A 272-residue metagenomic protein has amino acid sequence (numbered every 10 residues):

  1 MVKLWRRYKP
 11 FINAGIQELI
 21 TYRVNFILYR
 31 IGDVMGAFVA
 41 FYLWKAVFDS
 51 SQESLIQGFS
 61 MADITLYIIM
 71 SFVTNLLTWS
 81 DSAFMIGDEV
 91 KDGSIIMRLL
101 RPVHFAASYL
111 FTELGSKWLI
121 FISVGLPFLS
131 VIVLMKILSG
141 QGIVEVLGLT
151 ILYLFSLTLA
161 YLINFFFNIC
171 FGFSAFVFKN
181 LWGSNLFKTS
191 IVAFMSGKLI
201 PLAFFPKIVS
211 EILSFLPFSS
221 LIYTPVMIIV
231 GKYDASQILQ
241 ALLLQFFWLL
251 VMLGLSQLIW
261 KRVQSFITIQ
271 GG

Functional and structural regions predicted by a protein language model:
M1-G272: Hydrophobic transmembrane alpha-helices and immediately adjacent juxtamembrane helices of multi-pass inner-membrane
